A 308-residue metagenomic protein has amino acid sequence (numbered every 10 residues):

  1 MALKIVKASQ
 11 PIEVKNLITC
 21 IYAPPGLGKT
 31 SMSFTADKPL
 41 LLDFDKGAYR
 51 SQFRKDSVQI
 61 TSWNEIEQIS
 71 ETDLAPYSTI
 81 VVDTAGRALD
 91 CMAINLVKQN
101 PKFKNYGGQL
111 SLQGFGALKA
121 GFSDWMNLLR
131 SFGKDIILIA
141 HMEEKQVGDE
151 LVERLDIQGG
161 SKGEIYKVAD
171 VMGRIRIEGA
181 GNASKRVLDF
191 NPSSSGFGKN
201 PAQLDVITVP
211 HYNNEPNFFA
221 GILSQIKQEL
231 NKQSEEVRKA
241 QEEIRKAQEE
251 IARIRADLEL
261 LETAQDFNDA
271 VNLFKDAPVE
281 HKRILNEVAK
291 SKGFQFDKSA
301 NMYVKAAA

Functional and structural regions predicted by a protein language model:
A2, V6-C91: Conserved P-loop
A8, A23, L27, A36 (+1 more regions): Interfaces that engage single-stranded nucleic acids at replication/repair/recombination sites
P39-L41, I136, M172-R174: Short, well-ordered beta-strand core segments
D45-Y49, G86-R87, M142-Q146, E178-G181 (+1 more regions): Conserved nucleotide-binding/hydrolysis micro-motifs of P-loop NTPases
Q68-E71, S123-N127, E259, N272: Surface-exposed alpha-helical segments enriched in charged/polar residues
R87-G163: P-loop NTPase motor core
V147-E249: Conserved GTP-binding G-domain of TRAFAC-class P-loop NTPases and closely related GTPase folds
